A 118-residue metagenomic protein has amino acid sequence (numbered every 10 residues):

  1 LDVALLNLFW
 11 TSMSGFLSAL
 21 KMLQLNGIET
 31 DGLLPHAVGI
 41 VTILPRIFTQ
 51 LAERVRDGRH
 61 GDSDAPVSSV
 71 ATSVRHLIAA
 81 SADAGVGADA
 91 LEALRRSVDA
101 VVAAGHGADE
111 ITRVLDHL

Functional and structural regions predicted by a protein language model:
L1-L118: Helical "substrate-binding/catalytic lid" subdomain of Rossmann-like NAD(P)-dependent dehydrogenases/reductases
